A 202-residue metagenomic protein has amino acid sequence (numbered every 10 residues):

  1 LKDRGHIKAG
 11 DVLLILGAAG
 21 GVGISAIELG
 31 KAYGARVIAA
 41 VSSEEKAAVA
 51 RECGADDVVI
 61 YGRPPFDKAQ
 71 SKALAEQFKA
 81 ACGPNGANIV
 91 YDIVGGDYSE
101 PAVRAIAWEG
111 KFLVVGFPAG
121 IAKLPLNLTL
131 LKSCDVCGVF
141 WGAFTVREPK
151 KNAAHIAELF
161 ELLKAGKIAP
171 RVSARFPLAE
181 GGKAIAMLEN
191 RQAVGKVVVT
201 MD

Functional and structural regions predicted by a protein language model:
L1-Y33: Short internal alpha-helix immediately C-terminal to a glycine-rich phosphate-binding loop in Rossmann-like
D3-I7, A81-P84, R104: Glycine-rich helix-loop-beta junction characteristic of Rossmann-like nucleotide cofactor-binding loops
A9-G10, A87, E109: Phosphate-coordination loops involved in phosphoryl transfer and adenosine-cofactor binding
L14, N88-Y91, L113: N-terminal Rossmann-like NAD(P) cofactor-binding module of classical short-chain dehydrogenase/reductase
G17-A18, V94, F117: NAD(P)H cofactor-binding loop motif with strongest signal on the N-terminal glycine-rich segment
K31-D97, K151: Adenosine-nucleotide cofactor-binding segment
V41, A50, D97-I168, T200-D202: Glycine-rich phosphate-binding loop and adjacent beta-alpha segment of Rossmann(oid) nucleotide-cofactor-binding
F160, A165-A174, G182-D202: C-terminal capping/lid region of NAD(P)-dependent oxidoreductase domains
